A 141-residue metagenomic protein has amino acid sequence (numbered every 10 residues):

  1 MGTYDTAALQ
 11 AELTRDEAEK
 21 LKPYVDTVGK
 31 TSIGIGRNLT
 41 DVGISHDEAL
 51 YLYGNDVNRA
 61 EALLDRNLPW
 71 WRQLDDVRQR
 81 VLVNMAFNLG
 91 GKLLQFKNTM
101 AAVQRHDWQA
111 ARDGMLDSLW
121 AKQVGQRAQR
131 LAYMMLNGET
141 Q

Functional and structural regions predicted by a protein language model:
M1-K22, V28, R37-V42, E48-N55 (+2 more regions): Long, amphipathic alpha-helical surface segments
T27-K30, Q79: A structure-centric signal for secondary-structure junctions around beta-strands
W71-N88, K92-Q95: Mid-chain, well-packed structural core segment of small domains
